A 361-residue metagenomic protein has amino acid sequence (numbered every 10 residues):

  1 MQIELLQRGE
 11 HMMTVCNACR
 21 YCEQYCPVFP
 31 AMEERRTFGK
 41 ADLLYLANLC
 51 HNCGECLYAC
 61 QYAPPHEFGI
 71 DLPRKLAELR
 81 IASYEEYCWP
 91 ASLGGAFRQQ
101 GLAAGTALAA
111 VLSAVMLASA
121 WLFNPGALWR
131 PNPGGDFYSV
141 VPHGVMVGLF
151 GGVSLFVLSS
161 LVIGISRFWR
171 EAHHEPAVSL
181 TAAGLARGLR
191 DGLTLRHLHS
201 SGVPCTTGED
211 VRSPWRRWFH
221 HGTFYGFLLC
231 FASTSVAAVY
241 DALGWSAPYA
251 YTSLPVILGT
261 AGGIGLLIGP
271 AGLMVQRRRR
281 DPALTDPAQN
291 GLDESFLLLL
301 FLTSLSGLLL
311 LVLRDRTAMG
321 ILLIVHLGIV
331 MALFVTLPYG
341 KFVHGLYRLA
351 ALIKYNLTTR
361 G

Functional and structural regions predicted by a protein language model:
M1-I3: Recognition helices and adjacent regulatory flanks at domain boundaries
L6-V15: Local sequence-structure signature of Cys/Sec-based thiol-disulfide redox active-site neighborhoods
R8, A41-D42: Secretory-pathway extracellular proteins and peptide precursors enriched for disulfide-bonded cysteines
N17-F38, L44-Y45, E55-S83: Iron-sulfur cluster-binding cysteine motifs and their immediate structural context in ferredoxin-like electron-transfer
N48-L49: Structured cytosolic domains appended to multi-pass membrane proteins
N52-Y58, L302-S304: A generic, lipid-embedded transmembrane alpha helix
A77, S83-G361: Membrane-embedded alpha-helical bundles of multi-pass integral membrane proteins
